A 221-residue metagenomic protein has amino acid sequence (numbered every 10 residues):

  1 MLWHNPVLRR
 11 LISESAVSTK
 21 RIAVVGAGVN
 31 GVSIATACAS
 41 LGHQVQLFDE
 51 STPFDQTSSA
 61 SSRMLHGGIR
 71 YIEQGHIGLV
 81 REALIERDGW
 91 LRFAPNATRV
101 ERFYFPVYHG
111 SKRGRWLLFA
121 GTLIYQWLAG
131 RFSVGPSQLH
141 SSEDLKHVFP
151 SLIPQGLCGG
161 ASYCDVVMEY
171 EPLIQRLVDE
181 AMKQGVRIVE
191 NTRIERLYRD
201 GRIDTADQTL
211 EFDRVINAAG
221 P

Functional and structural regions predicted by a protein language model:
M1-I22, A37-L41: Extreme N-terminal leader/targeting segments of oxidoreductases
A27-G28, E50: Glycine-rich Rossmann-fold phosphate-binding loop(s) that bind the pyrophosphate of adenine dinucleotide cofactors
G31: N-terminal Rossmann-fold NAD(P) dinucleotide-binding loop
A39-A60: Glycine-rich FAD pyrophosphate-binding loop
R63-V148: Dinucleotide-binding Rossmann-like beta1-alpha1 core, especially the glycine-rich loop that anchors the ADP
P106, K146-Q184: Helix-loop-beta segment of a Rossmann-like dinucleotide-binding subdomain
E190-R202: A conserved short coil-to-beta-strand element within the FAD-binding core of flavoproteins
A206-R214: Core beta-strand elements of the Rossmann-like FAD/NAD(P) dinucleotide-binding domain in flavoenzyme oxidoreductases
